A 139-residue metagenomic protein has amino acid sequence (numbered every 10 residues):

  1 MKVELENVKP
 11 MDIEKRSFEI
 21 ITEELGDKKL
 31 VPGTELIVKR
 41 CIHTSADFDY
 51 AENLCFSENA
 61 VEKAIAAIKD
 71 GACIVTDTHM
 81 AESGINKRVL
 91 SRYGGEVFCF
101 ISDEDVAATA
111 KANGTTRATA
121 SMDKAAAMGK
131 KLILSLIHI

Functional and structural regions predicted by a protein language model:
K2-D70: N-terminal nucleotide/polyanion-binding subdomain common to many enzyme families
T22, T34, T44-S45, T76-T78 (+2 more regions): Residue-identity detector for threonine
L25-V31, R88, T109-N113: Short acidic/polar alpha-helix capping motifs at helix-coil junctions
A51, S57-S102: Active-site cofactor/substrate anionic-group-binding motifs, chiefly glycine- and Lys/Arg-rich phosphate-binding loops
L90-K130: Long, charge-dense
I137-I139: Conserved small/polar residues in nucleotide/adenosyl-binding loops
